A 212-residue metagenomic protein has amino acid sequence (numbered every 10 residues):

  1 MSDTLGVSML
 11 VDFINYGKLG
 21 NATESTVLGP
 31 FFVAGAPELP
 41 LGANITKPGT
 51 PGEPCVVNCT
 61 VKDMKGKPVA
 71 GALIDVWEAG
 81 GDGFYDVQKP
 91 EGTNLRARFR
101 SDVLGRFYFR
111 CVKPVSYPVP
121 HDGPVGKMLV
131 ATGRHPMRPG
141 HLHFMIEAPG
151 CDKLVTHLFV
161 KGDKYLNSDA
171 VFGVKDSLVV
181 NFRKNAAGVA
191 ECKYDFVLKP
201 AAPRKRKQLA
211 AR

Functional and structural regions predicted by a protein language model:
M1-R212: Beta-strand-dominated extracellular/periplasmic modules and repeats in secreted or surface-exposed proteins
